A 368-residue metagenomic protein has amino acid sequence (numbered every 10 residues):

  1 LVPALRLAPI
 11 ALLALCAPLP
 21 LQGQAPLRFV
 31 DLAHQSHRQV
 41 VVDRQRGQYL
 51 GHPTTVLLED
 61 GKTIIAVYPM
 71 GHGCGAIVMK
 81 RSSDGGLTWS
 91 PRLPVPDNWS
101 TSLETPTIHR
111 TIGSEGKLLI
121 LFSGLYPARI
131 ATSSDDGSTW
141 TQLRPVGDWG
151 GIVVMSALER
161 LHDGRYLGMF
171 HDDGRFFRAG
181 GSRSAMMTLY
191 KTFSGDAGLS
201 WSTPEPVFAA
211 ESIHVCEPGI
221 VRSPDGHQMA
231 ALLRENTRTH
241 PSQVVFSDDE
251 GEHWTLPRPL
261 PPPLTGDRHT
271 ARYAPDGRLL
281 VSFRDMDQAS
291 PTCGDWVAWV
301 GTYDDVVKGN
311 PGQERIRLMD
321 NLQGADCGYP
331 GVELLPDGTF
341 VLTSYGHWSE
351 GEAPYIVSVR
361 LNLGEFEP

Functional and structural regions predicted by a protein language model:
L1-L5: N-terminal secretory signal peptides that target proteins for export/translocation
A8-P20: Bacterial N-terminal signal peptides
Q24-P368: Asp-box/BNR beta-propeller blade signature and adjacent active/binding-site loops in extracellular glycan-interacting
